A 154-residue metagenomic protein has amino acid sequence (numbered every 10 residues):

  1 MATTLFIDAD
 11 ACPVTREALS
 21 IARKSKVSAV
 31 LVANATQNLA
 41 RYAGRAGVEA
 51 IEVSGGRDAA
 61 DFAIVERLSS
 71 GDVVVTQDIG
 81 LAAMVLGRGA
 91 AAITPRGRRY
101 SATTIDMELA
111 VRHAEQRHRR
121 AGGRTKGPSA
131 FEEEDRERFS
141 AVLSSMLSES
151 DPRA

Functional and structural regions predicted by a protein language model:
A2-A154: Nuclease catalytic cores that cleave nucleic-acid phosphodiester bonds, predominantly acidic two-metal-ion
